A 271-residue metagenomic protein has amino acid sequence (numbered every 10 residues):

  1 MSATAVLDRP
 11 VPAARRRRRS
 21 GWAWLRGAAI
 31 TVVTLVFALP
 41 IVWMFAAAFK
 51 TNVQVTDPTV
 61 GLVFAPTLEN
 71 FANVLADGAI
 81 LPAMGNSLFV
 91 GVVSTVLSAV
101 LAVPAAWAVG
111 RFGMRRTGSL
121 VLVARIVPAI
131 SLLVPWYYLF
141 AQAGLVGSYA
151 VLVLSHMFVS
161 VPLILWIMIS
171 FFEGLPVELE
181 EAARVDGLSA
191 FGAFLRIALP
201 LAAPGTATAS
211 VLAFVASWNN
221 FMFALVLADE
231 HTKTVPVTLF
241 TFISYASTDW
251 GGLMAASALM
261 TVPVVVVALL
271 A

Functional and structural regions predicted by a protein language model:
M1-S20: Short, Lys/Arg-rich, polar N-terminal cytosolic tail immediately upstream of the first transmembrane signal-anchor
A23-A271: A structural signal for multi-pass alpha-helical bundles of membrane permease subunits that mediate small-molecule
